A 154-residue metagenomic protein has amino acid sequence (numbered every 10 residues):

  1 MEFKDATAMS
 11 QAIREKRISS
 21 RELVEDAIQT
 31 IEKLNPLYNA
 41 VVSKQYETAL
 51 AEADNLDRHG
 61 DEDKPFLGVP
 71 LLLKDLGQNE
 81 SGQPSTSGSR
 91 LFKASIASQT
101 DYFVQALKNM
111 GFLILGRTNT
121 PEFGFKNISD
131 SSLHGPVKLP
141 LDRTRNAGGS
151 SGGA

Functional and structural regions predicted by a protein language model:
M1-G152: Gly/Ser-rich catalytic/binding loops embedded in alpha/beta enzyme cores
